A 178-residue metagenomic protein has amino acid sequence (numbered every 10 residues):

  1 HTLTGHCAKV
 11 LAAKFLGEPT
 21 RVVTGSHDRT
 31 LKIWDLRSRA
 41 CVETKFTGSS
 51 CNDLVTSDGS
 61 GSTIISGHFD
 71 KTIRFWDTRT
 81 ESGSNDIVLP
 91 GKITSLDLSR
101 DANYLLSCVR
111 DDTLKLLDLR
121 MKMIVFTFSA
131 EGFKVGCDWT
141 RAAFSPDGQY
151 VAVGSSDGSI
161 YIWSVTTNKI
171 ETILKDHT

Functional and structural regions predicted by a protein language model:
H1-V10, L16-T20, R29-N52, S57-T63 (+4 more regions): Per-blade loop-tip surfaces of WD-repeat and WD-like beta-propellers in eukaryotic adaptors/scaffolds
C7, G25-D28, G67-D70, C108-D111 (+1 more regions): Conserved strand-to-loop turn within each blade of WD40 beta-propeller repeats
K14-T20, V55-G61, D97-N103, A143-G148 (+1 more regions): Loop/turn segments within WD40 beta-propeller blades
S66-G67, A102, G148, S159: Intrinsically disordered, low-complexity segments enriched in small/polar residues
G91, D97, V109-R110, C137-W139: C-terminal extracellular loops and terminal segments of Gram-negative outer membrane beta-barrel proteins
Y104-S107, D118: C-terminal amphipathic alpha-helical segment
F133-I162: Loop/turn-rich, solvent-exposed surfaces of beta-rich toroidal or solenoidal domains
T178: Non-catalytic, largely sequence-independent nucleic-acid-binding elements associated with nucleic-acid processing
